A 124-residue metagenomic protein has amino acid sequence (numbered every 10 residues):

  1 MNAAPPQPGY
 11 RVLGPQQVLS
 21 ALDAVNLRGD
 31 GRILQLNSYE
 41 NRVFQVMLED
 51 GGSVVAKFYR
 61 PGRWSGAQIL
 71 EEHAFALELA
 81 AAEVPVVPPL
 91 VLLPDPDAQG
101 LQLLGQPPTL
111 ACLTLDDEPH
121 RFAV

Functional and structural regions predicted by a protein language model:
M1, V46-M47, G51: Short, compositionally biased low-complexity segments
M1-I33: Juxta-kinase regulatory segment immediately upstream of eukaryotic protein kinase catalytic domains
G9-V12, Y39-Q45, L115: Short, functional N-terminal and low-complexity linear motifs
V18-A21, S38, V86-V87, A123: Small-side-chain structural scaffolding
V25-M47: ATP-binding glycine-rich phosphate-binding loop
E49-V124: ATP-binding pocket architecture of kinase catalytic cores
